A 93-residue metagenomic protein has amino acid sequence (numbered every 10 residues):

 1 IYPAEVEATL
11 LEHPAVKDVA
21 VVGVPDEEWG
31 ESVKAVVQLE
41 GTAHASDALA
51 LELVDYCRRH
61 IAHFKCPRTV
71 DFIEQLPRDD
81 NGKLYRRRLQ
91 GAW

Functional and structural regions predicted by a protein language model:
I1-K65, E74-Q75, D80-L84, R88-A92: AMP-binding/adenylate-forming catalytic core of the ANL superfamily
